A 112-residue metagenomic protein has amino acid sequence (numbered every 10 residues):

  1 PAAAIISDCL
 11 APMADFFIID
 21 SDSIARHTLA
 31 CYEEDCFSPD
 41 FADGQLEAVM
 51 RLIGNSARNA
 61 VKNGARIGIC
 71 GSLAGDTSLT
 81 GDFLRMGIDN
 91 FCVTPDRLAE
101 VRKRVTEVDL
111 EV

Functional and structural regions predicted by a protein language model:
P1-V112: Conserved alpha/beta-domain cores
